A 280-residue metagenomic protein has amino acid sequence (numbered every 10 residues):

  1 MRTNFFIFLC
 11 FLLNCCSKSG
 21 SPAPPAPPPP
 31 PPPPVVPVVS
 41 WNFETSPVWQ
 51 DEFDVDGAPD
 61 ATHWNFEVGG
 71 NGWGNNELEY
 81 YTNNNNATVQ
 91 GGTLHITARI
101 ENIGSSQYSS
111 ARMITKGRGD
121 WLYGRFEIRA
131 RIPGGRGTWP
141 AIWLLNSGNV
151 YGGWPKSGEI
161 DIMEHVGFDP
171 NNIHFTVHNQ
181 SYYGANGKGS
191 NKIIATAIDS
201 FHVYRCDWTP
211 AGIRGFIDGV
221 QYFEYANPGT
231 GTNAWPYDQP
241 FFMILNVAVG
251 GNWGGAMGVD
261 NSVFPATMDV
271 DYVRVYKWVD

Functional and structural regions predicted by a protein language model:
R2, L13-E44: Bacterial Sec-dependent N-terminal signal peptides
R2-F8: Sec-dependent signal peptide recognition, specifically the positively charged N-region followed immediately by
C10-N14, E79: Compositionally biased amphipathic helical and low-complexity segments enriched in hydrophobic
P32-D280: GH16 jelly-roll
